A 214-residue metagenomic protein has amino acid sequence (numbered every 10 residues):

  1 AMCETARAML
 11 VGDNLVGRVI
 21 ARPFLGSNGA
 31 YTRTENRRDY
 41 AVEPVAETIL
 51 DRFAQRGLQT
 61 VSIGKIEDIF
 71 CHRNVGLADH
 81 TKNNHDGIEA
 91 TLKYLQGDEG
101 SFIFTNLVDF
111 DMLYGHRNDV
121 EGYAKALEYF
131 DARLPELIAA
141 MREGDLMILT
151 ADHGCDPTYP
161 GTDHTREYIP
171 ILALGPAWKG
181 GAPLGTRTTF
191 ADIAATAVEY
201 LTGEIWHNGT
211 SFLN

Functional and structural regions predicted by a protein language model:
A1-N214: Feature captures the catalytic ectodomains and active-site-proximal regions of enzymes that hydrolyze or transfer
